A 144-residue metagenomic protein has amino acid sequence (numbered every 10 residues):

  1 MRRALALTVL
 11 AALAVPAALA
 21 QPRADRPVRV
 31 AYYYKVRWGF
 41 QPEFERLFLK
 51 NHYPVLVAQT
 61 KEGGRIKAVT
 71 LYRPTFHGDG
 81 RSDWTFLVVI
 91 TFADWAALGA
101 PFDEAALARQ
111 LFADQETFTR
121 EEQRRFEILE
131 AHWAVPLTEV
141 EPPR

Functional and structural regions predicted by a protein language model:
M1-A4: Positively charged n-region of N-terminal signal peptides that target proteins for export
A6-P16: Bacterial N-terminal signal peptides
A17-P22: Boundary at the C-terminal end of the N-terminal hydrophobic targeting segment
R23, V55-K67, R81-D83, V89-E139 (+1 more regions): An amphipathic, aromatic/His-enriched active-site/gating alpha helix that lines ligand/cofactor pockets
A24-G39: Acidic/histidine-rich, surface-exposed loop or edge segments in extracytoplasmic proteins
A31, E43, L47, N51-V55 (+1 more regions): Extracytoplasmic/secreted proteins, especially bacterial periplasmic and envelope-associated proteins
W38-Q41, H52, P74-D79, A93-L98: Solvent-exposed loop/turn segments at secondary-structure junctions within structured extracellular/periplasmic domains
